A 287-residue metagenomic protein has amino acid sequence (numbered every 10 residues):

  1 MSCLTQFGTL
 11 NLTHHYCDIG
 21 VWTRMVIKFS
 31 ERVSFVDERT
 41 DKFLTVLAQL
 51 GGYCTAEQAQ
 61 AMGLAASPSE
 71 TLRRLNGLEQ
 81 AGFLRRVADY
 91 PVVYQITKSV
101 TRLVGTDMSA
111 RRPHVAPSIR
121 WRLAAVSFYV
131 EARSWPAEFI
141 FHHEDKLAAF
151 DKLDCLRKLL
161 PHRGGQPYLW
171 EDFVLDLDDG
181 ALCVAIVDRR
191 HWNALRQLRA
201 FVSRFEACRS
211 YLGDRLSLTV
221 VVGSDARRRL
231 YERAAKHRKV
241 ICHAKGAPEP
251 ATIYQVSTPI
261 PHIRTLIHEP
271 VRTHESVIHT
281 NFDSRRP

Functional and structural regions predicted by a protein language model:
M1, D172-F173, I253, P287: Generic low-polarity alpha-helical segments
S2-T106: Basic, Lys/Arg-rich alpha-helical nucleic-acid-recognition elements, primarily the DNA-binding modules of transcription
G8, S30, E171-V174, D283: Compositionally biased, low-structure terminal segments
F43-C54, S69-E70, F83-E171: Nucleic-acid-binding surface
Y94-S99, A125-A132, V174-V187, A247-T265: Hydrophobic transmembrane alpha-helix bundles
A124-R227: Mid-protein regulatory/catalytic core that forms ligand/cofactor-binding pockets and protein-protein interaction
V187-P287: C-terminal regulatory/effector modules of DNA-binding transcriptional regulators
